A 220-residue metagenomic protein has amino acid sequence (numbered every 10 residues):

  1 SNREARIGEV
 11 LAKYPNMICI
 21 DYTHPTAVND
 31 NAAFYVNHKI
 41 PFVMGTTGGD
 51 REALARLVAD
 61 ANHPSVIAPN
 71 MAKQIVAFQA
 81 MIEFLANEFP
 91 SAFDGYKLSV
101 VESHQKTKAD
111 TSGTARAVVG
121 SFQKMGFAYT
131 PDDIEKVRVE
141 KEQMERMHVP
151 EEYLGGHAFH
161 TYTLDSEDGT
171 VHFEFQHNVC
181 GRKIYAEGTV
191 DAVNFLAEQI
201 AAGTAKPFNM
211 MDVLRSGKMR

Functional and structural regions predicted by a protein language model:
S1-N16, D94-R220: C-terminal substrate-binding/catalytic lobe of Rossmann-fold NAD(P)-dependent oxidoreductases
S1-N37: N-terminal glycine-/serine-/threonine-rich beta1-alpha1-beta2 phosphate-ribose binding loop of Rossmann-like
D21, P64-V66, P207: Preference for short coil/turn "hinge" residues that link or interrupt alpha-helices
D21-Y22, M44, F175: Active-site-adjacent beta-strand anchor residues
P25, G48, A72, Q105-K108 (+1 more regions): Short, surface-exposed acidic/glycine-rich loop or hinge patches that mediate macromolecular interfaces
T26-I40, M44-E88: Rossmann-fold NAD(P)-binding glycine/threonine-rich loop
A61-A117, S121: Rossmann-fold dinucleotide-binding core
